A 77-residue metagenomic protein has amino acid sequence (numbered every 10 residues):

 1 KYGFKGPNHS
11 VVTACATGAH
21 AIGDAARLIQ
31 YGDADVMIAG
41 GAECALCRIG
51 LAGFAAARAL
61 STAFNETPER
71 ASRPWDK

Functional and structural regions predicted by a protein language model:
K1-K77: Acyl-thioester C-C bond-transforming condensing/cleaving domain
